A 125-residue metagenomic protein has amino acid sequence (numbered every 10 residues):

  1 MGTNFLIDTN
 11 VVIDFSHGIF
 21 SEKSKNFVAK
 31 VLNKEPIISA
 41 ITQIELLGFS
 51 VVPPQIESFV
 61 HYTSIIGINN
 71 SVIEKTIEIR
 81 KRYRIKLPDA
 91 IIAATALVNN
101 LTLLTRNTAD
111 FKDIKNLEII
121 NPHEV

Functional and structural regions predicted by a protein language model:
M1-I38, L47-S58, V125: Short, well-structured N-terminal submotif of metal-dependent ribonuclease cores
G2-N4, A93, N100-V125: Acidic, PIN/NYN-like endoribonuclease modules and their adjacent C-terminal/linker elements
D8-T9, L46, A96, F111: Generic structural signal for small/hydrophobic residues in well-ordered secondary structure, especially within
V11, T42, V72, I91-I92 (+1 more regions): Alpha-helix capping/helix-boundary segments
L32-P36, Y62-S64, V98-T102: Short active-site oxyanion
A40-T42, N69, N107, H123: Residues at the C-termini of beta-strands that transition into short coil/loop
T42-E45, H61-R82: Acidic catalytic patch
